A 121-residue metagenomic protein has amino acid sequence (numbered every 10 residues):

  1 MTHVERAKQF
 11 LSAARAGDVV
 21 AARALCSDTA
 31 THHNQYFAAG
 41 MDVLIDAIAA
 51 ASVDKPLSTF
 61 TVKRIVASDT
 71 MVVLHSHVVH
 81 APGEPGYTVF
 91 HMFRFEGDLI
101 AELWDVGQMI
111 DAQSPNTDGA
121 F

Functional and structural regions predicted by a protein language model:
M1-A24, S114-F121: Short, low-complexity N-terminal intrinsically disordered segments enriched in polar/charged residues
E5, P56-S58, P85-Y87: Short solvent-exposed loop/turn micro-motifs enriched in small/polar/acidic residues
A7-F10, A21-R23, A30, L44 (+3 more regions): Hydrophobic pocket/interface hotspot
V19-D69: A solvent-exposed, acidic/Ser-Thr-rich amphipathic alpha-helical stretch
H33, H75, L103-W104: Beta-strand residues in well-ordered beta-sheet regions across diverse protein folds
F60-I65, V79, T88-R94: Hydrophobic/aromatic beta-strand elements that line small-molecule binding cavities or substrate pockets in beta-rich
V73-A81: Short beta-strand segments that buttress and anchor functional surface loops
T88-G119: Short beta-strand edge/turn micro-motifs at domain boundaries
